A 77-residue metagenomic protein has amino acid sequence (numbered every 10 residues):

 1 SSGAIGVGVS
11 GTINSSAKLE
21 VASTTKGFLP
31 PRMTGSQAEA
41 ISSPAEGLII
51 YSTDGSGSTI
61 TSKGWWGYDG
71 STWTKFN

Functional and structural regions predicted by a protein language model:
S1-Y68, T72-N77: C-terminal trimerization/auto-chaperone modules of long, extracellular attachment fibers and adhesins
